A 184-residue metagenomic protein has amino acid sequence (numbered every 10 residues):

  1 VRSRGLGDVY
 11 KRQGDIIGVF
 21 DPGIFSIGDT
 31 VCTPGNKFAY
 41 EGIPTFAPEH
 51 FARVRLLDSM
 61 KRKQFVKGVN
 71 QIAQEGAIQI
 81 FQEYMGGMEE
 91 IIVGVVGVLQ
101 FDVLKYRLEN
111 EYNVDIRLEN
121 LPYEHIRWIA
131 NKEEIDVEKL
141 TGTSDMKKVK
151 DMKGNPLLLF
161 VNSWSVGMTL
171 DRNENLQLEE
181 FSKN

Functional and structural regions predicted by a protein language model:
V1-Y10: Single conserved hydrophobic/aromatic residue that forms the stacking wall/gate of nucleotide- or nucleobase-binding
P22-S26, N36-Y40, W164: Short, charged beta-turn/beta-strand-edge "cap" motif at the junction between a beta-strand and an adjacent loop
G23-I24, S59, G94-F101, S163-V166: Helix N-cap motif at beta-to-alpha junctions
T45-D58: Short glycine-/aliphatic-rich beta-strand segments at the starts of folded cytosolic domains
M60-Q74: Short amphipathic alpha-helix segments
Q79-K132, D136: Conserved structured catalytic cores and adjacent interaction surfaces of nucleotide-binding/hydrolyzing enzymes
R117-N184: C-terminal interaction appendages of subunits in large macromolecular complexes
